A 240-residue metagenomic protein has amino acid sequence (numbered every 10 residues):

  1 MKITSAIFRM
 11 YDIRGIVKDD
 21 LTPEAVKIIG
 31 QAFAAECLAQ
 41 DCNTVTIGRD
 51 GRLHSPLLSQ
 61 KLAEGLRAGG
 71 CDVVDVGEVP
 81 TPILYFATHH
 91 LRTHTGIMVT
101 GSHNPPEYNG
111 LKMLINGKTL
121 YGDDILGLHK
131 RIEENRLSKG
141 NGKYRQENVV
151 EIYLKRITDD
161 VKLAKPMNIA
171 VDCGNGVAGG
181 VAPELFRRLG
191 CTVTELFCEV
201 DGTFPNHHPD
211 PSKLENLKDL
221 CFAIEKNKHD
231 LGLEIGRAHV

Functional and structural regions predicted by a protein language model:
M1-E64, A68-G69, Q146-M167: An N-terminal, well-structured beta->alpha segment
R14-V17, D50, V79, M98 (+3 more regions): Gly/Ser/Thr-rich beta-alpha loop segments that engage phosphate groups in nucleotides
D19, V26, S55-P56, E107 (+2 more regions): Alpha-helix N-cap/helix-start motif
F33, L91, I132-N135: Alpha-helix boundary/capping residues
A39, T44-Y108, K155, L185-R237: N-terminal small/polar loop signature for handling phosphorylated ligands or for N-terminal nucleophile
N109-H229: Gly/Ser/Thr-enriched, mixed-charge loops and adjacent short helices that form phosphate/oxyanion-binding elements
